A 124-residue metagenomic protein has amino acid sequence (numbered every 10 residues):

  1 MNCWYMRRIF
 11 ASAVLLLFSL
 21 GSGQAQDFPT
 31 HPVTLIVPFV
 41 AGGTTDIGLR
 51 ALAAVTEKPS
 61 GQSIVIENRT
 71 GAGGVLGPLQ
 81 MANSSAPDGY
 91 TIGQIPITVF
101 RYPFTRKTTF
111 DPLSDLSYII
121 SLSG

Functional and structural regions predicted by a protein language model:
M1-M6: N-terminal secretory signal peptides that target proteins for export/translocation
R8-L20: Bacterial N-terminal signal peptides
A25-Y118, L122: N-terminal (or domain-start) structured segment
